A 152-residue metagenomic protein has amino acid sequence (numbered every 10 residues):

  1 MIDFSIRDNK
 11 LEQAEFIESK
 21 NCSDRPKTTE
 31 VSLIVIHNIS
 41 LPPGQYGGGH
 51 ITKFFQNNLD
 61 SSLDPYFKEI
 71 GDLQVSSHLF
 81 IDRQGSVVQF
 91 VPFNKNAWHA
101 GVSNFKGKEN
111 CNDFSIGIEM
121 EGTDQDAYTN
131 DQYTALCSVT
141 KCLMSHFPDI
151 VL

Functional and structural regions predicted by a protein language model:
I2-P26, L33, N38-D149: Active-site-adjacent loop/helix surface patches within enzyme catalytic domains that shape the substrate-binding cleft
